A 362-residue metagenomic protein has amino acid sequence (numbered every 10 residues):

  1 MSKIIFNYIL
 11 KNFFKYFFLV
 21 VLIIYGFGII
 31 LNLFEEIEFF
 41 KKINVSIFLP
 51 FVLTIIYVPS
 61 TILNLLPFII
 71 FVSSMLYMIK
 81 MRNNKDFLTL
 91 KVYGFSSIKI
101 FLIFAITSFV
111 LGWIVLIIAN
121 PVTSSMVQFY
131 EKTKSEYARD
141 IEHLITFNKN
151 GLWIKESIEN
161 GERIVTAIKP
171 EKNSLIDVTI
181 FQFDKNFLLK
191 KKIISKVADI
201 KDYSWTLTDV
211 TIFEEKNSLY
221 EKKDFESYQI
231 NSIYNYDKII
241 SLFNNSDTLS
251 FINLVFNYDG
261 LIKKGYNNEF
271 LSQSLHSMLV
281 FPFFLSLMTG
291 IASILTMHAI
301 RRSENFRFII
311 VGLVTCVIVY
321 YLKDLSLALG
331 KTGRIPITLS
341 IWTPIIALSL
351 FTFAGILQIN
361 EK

Functional and structural regions predicted by a protein language model:
M1-I56, D199, D209: Hydrophobic alpha-helical transmembrane segments
Y8-N12, Y16, K99-G112, L116 (+1 more regions): Start (N-cap) of specific transmembrane helices in multi-pass transporter permeases
F48, V52, S108-E221: Non-transmembrane, extracytosolic/lumenal segments of membrane-associated proteins
V58-Y77: Long, hydrophobic alpha-helical segments
S74-L88: Transmembrane helix boundary and interhelical loop/hinge segments in multi-pass membrane proteins
N84-Y93, S97-F101: Short cytoplasmic-facing helical segments at TM-TM junctions of multi-pass membrane proteins
D237-G265: Extended, hydrophilic extramembrane loops/domains of integral membrane proteins
F270-Q358: Transmembrane alpha-helical segments that form the functional core of multipass membrane systems
